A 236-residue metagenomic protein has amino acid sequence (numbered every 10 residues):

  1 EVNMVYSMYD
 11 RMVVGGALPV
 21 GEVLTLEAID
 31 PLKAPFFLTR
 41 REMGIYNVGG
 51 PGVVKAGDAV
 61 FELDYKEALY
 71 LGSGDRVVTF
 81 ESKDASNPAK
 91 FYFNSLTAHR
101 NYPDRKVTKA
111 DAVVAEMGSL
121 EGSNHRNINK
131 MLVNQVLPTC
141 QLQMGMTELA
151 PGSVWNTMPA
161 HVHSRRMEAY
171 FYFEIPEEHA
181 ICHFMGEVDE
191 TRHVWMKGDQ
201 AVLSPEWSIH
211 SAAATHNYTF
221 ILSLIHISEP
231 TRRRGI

Functional and structural regions predicted by a protein language model:
V2-L32, N124-E168: A short glycine-rich, His/Asp/Glu-containing loop-to-beta-strand
V13-E67: Long, hydrophobic/aromatic-enriched structural stretches that serve as scaffold segments
L38-V53, E148-A150, H163-E187, W195: Short, conserved beta-strand element in jelly-roll/cupin
G49-T97: Acidic, low-complexity central loop/insert segments
G57, Y102-V107, L142-Q143, V154-V162 (+1 more regions): A short secondary-structure junction signal
D64-S82, W195-H216: Conserved metal-binding segment of the jelly-roll/cupin
E81-C140: Surface-exposed beta-loop interaction hotspot
I225-P230, R234-I236: Single conserved hydrophobic/aromatic residue that forms the stacking wall/gate of nucleotide- or nucleobase-binding
